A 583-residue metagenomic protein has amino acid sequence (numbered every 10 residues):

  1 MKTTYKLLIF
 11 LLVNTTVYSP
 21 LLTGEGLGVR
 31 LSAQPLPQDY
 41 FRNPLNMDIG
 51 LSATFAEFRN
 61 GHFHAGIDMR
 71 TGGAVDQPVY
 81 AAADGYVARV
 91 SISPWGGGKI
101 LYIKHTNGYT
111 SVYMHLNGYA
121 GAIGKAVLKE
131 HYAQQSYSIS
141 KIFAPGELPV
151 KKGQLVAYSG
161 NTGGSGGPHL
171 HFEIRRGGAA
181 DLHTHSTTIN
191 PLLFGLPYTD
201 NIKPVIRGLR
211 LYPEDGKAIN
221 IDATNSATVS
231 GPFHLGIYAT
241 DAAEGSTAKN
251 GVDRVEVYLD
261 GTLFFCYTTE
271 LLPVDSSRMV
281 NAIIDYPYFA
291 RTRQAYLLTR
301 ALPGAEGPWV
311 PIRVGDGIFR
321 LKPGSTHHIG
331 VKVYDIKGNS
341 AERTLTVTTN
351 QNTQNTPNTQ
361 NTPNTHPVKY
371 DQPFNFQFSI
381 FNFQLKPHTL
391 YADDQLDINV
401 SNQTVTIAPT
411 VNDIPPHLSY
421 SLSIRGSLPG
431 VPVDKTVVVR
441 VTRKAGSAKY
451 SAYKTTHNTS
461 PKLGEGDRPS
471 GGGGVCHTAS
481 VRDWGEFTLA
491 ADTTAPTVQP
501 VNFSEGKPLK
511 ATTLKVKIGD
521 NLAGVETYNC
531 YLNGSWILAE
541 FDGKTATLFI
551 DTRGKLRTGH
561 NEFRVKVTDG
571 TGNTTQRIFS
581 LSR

Functional and structural regions predicted by a protein language model:
T23-G26, L463-G466, G471: Glycine-biased, low-complexity coil/linker segments
A33-T110, Y119-G121, S136-G146, K151-K152 (+2 more regions): Surface-exposed, glycine-biased beta-strand/turn segments
K151, T199, L209-Q351, N521-R583: Long, low-complexity serine/threonine/glycine- and acidic-rich segments characteristic of extracellular
A223-T228, V411, V501-K507: Short beta-strand segments of immunoglobulin-like
V229-H234, P415-S421, K507-K515: Short coil/turn motif common to extracellular beta-sandwich-like domains
G236-A242, S423-S427, T513-N521: Short edge beta-strand/loop segments characteristic of extracellular beta-sandwich folds
H366-D371, D393-S447: Proteolytic processing hotspots in large secreted/extracellular or virion-associated proteins and select intracellular
T478-A495: C-terminal beta-strand-rich structural cap/linker in extracellular carbohydrate-active enzymes
